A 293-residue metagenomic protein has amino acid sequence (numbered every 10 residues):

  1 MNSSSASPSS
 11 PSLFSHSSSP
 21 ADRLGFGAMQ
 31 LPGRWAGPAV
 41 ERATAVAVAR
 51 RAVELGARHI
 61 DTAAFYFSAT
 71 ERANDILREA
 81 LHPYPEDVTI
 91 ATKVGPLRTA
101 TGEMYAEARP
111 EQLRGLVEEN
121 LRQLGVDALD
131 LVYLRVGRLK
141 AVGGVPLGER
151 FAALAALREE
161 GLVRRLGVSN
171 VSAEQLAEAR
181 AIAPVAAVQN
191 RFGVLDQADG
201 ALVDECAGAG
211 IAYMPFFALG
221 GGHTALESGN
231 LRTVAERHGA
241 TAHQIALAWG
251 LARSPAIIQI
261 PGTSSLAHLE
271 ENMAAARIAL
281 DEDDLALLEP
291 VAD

Functional and structural regions predicted by a protein language model:
M1-V88: N-terminal binding-site loop/beta-alpha segment at the start of enzyme catalytic domains that lines or forms
S9-L13, D75-I76, L116-E118, A173 (+1 more regions): Alpha-helical scaffolding within the catalytic cores of extracellular/periplasmic polymer-degrading hydrolases
S18, Q112-L134, A156-E160: CE4/NodB-like, metal-dependent polysaccharide N-deacetylase domain that modifies extracellular/periplasmic N-acetylated
S19-L24, G56-R58, Y84-V88, V126-D130 (+4 more regions): Short, well-ordered coil/turn segments that N-cap beta-strands
Q30-A43, A100-E111, L139-G143: Active-site mouth loops of central-metabolism enzymes
A39-A52, A108-L124, S172-A177, A198: Short, acidic/polar
P83-P110, R135: Structural motif corresponding to the early beta-alpha repeats
G137-D293: Beta/alpha (TIM)-barrel catalytic core signal, keyed to glycine-rich beta->alpha loops juxtaposed to Asp/Glu that bind
